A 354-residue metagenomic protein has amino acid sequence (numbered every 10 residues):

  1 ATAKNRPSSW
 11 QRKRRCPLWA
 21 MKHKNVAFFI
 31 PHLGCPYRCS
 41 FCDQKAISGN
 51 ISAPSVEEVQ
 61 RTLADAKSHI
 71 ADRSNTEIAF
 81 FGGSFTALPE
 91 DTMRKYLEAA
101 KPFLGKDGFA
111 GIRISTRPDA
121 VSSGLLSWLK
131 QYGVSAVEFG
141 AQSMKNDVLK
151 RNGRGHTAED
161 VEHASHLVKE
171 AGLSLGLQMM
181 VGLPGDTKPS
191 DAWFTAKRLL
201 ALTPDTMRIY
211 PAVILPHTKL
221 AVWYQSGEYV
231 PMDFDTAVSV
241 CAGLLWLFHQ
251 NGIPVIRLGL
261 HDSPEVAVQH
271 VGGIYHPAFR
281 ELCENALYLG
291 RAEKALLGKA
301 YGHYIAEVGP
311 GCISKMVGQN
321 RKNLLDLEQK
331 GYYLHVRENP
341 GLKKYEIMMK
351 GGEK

Functional and structural regions predicted by a protein language model:
W19-S48, Q60, D65-G82, T86 (+3 more regions): N-terminal pre-triad scaffold of radical SAM enzymes
K24-N25, G227-K354: Auxiliary Fe-S-binding modules of radical SAM enzymes
I30-G34, Y210-L215, H261: Short glycine-enriched loops at secondary-structure junctions
I47-Q60, G82-G176, M180-A212, P216-T236: Conserved non-cysteine loop/helix-boundary elements of the Radical SAM core domain that shape
T76, A110, S135, D205 (+2 more regions): Short acidic/polar active-site loop segments enriched in Thr and Asp
